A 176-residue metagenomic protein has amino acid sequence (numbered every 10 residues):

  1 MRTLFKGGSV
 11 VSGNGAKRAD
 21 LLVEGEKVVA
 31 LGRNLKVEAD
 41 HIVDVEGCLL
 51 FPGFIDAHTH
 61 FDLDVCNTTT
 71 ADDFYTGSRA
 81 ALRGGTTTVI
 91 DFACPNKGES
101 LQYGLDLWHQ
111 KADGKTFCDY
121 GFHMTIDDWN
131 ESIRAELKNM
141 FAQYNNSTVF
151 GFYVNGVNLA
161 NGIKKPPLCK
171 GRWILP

Functional and structural regions predicted by a protein language model:
M1-G53: Histidine-rich, glycine-flanked metal-binding segment
R2-T3, H41, C48, T87-V89 (+2 more regions): Structural motif
G8, E26, G47, H58 (+4 more regions): Divalent metal-coordination and catalytic microenvironments
G15, L35, A39, G53-I55 (+6 more regions): Solvent-exposed, flexible loop/coil residues
A19, K27, D73, G85 (+2 more regions): General structural feature for long, well-ordered alpha-helical segments within catalytic domains of soluble enzymes
E46-K115: Metal-associated gating/positioning segment near the N- to mid-region
P95-D106, A112-P176: Histidine/acidic-residue-rich, glycine-tolerant segments that coordinate divalent metal ions
